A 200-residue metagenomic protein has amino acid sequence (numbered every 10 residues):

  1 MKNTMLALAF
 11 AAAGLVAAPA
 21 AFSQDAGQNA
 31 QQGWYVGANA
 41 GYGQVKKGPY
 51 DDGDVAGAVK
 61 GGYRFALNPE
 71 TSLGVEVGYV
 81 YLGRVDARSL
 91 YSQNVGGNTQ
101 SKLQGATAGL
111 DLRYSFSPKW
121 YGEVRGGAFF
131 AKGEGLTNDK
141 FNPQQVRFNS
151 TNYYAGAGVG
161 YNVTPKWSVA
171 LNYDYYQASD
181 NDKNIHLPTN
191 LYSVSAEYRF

Functional and structural regions predicted by a protein language model:
N3-M5, A20-F200: Gram-negative outer-membrane beta-barrel domains
A7-V16: Bacterial N-terminal signal peptides
